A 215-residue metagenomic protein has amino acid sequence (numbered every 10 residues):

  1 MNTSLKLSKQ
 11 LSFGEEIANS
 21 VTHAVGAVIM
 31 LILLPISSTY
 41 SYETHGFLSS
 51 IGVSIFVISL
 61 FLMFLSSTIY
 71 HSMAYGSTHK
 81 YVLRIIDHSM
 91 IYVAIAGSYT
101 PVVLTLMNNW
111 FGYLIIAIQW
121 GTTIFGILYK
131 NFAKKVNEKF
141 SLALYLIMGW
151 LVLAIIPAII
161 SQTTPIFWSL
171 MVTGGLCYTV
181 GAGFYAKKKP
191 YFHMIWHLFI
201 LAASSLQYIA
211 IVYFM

Functional and structural regions predicted by a protein language model:
M1-M215: Multi-pass alpha-helical transmembrane bundles in non-GPCR membrane proteins that perform intramembrane catalysis
